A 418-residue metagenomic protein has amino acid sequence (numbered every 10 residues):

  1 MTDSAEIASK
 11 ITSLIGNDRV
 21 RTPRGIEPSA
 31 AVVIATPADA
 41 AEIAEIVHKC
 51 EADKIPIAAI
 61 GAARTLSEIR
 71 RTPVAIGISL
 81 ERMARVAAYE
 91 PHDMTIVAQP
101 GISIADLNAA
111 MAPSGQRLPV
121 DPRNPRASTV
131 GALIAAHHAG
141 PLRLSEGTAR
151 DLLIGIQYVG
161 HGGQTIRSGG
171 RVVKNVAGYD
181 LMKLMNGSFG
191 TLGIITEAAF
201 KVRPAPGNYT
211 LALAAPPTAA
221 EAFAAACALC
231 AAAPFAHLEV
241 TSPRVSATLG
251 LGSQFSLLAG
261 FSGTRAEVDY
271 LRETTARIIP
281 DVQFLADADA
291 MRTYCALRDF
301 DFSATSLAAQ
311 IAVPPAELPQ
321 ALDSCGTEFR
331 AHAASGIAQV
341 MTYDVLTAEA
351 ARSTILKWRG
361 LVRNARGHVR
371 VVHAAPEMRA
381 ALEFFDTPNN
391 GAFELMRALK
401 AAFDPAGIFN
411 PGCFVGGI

Functional and structural regions predicted by a protein language model:
M1-A30, K49-I57, A62-R64, V362-A381 (+1 more regions): N-terminal accessory segments
E6-T12, A219-T241, I311-T327, A351-V362: Short amphipathic alpha-helix segments
R24-Y89, T95-P100, A105-V120: Glycine-rich N-terminal segment of FAD-binding domains in flavoprotein oxidoreductases, spanning the beta-loop-helix
V33, G250-S262, S335-D344: A generic structural motif
A40, P217-A219, F261-V268, P314-L318 (+1 more regions): Helix N-cap motif at beta-to-alpha junctions
I55, R70-A75, S79-E81, N108 (+2 more regions): Conserved glycine-rich FAD pyrophosphate-binding loop
P113-D121, P125-E239: FAD-binding subdomain of flavoenzyme oxidoreductases
A215, A225-L285: A conserved active-site cap/scaffold subdomain adjacent to cofactor or substrate pockets
